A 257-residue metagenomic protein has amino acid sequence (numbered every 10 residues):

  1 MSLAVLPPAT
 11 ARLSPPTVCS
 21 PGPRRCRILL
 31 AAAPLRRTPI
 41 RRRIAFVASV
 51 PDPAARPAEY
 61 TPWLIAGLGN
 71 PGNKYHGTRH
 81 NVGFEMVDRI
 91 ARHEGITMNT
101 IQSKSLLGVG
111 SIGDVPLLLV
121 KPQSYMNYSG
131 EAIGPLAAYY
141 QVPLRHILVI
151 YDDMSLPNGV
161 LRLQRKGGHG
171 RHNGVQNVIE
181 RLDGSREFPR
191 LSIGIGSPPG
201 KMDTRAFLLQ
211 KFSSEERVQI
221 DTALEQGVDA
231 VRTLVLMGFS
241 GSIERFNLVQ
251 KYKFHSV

Functional and structural regions predicted by a protein language model:
S2-K166, Q176-L191, P198-D203, Q210 (+3 more regions): Nucleotide and nucleotide-moiety/phosphate-recognizing core
H169: Conserved TIR/SEFIR loop-to-helix hotspot centered on a Trp-containing motif with a nearby acidic residue
H172: Hydrophobic secondary-structure segments that place a key small or acidic residue at a functional site
S214-E215: A hydrophobic, small-residue-rich beta->alpha segment in the mid-to-C-terminal subdomain of diverse proteins
K253-V257: Acidic, Ser/Thr-rich low-complexity intrinsically disordered segments
